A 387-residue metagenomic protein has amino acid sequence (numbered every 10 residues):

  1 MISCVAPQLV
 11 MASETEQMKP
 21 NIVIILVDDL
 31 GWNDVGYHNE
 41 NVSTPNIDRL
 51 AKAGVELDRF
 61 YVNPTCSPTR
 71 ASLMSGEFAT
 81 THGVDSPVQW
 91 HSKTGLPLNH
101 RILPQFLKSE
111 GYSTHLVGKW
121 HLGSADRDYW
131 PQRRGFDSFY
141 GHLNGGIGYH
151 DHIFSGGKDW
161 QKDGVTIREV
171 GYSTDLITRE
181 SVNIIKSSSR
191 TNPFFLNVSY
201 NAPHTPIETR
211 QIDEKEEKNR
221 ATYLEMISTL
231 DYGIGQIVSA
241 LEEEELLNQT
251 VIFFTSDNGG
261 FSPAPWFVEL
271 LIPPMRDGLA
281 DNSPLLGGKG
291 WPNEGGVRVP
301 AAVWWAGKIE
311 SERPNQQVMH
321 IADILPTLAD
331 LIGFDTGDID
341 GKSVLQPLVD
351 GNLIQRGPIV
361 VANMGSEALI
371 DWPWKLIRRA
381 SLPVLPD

Functional and structural regions predicted by a protein language model:
M1-A6: Bacterial N-terminal signal peptides
L9-P386: Formylglycine-dependent sulfatase
